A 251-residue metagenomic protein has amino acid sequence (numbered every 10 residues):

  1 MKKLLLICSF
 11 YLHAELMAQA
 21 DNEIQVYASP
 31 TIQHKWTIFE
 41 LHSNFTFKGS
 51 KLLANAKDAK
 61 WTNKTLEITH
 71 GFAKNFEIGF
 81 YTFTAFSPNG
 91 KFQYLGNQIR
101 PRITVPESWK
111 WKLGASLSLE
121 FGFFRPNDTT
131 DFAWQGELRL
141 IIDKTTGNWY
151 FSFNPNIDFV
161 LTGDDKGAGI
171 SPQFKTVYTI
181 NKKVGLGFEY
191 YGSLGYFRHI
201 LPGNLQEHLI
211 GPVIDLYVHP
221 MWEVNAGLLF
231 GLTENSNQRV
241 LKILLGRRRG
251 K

Functional and structural regions predicted by a protein language model:
M1-N22: Bacterial Sec-dependent N-terminal signal peptides
A18-K251: Transmembrane beta-barrel domains of Gram-negative outer membranes and organellar outer membranes
